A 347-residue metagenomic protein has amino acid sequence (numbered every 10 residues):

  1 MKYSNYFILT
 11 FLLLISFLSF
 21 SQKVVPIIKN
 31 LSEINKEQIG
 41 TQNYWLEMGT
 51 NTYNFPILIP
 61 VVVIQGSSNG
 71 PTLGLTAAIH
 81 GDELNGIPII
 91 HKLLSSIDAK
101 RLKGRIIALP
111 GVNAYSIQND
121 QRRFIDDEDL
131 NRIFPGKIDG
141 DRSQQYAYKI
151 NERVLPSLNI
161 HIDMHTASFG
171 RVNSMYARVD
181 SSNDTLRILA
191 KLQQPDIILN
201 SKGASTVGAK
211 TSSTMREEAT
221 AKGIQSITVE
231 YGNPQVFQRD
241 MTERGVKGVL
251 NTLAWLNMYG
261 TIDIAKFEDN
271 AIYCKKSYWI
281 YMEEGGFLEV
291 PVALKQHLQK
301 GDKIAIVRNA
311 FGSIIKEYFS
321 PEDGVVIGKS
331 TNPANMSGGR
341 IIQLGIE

Functional and structural regions predicted by a protein language model:
Y3-Y6, F20-E347: Structured catalytic-domain cores with a bias toward divalent-metal coordination
T10-F11: Hydrophobic alpha-helical signal peptides and transmembrane signal-/tail-anchor segments that drive secretory-pathway
